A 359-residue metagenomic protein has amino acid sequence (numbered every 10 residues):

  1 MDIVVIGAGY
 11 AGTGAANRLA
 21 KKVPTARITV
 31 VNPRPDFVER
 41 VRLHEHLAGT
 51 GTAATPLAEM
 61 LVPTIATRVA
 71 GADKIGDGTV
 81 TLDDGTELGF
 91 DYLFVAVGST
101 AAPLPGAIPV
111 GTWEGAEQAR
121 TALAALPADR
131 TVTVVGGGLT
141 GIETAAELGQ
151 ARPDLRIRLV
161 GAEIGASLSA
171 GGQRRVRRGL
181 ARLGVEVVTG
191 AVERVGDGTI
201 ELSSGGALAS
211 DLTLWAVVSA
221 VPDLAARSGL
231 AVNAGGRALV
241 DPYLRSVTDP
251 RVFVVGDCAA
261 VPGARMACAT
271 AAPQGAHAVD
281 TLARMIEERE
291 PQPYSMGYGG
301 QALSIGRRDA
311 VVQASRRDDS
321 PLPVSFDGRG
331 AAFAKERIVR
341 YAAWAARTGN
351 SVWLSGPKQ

Functional and structural regions predicted by a protein language model:
M1-A66, I142-A170: Beta1-alpha1 glycine-rich phosphate/pyrophosphate-binding loop at the start of Rossmann-like nucleotide-binding domains
I65-G76, V80-T81, L88, A151-D241 (+1 more regions): A Rossmann-like FAD-binding core segment of flavoenzymes
I65-T133, L214: FAD-binding core/adjacent interface of flavoenzyme oxidoreductases
G106-R130, A207-P273: FAD-site-proximal beta/loop scaffold in flavoenzymes
T131-V135, L139-R175, E186, A269-T281 (+1 more regions): Rossmann-like dinucleotide-binding core of oxidoreductases
A226, C258-G306: A conserved FAD-binding loop/helix module that cradles the flavin
G236-F253, Y294, I305-D318: FAD-binding beta-loop-beta segment adjacent to the flavin cofactor pocket
R307-Q359: C-terminal auxiliary extensions adjacent to catalytic cores
